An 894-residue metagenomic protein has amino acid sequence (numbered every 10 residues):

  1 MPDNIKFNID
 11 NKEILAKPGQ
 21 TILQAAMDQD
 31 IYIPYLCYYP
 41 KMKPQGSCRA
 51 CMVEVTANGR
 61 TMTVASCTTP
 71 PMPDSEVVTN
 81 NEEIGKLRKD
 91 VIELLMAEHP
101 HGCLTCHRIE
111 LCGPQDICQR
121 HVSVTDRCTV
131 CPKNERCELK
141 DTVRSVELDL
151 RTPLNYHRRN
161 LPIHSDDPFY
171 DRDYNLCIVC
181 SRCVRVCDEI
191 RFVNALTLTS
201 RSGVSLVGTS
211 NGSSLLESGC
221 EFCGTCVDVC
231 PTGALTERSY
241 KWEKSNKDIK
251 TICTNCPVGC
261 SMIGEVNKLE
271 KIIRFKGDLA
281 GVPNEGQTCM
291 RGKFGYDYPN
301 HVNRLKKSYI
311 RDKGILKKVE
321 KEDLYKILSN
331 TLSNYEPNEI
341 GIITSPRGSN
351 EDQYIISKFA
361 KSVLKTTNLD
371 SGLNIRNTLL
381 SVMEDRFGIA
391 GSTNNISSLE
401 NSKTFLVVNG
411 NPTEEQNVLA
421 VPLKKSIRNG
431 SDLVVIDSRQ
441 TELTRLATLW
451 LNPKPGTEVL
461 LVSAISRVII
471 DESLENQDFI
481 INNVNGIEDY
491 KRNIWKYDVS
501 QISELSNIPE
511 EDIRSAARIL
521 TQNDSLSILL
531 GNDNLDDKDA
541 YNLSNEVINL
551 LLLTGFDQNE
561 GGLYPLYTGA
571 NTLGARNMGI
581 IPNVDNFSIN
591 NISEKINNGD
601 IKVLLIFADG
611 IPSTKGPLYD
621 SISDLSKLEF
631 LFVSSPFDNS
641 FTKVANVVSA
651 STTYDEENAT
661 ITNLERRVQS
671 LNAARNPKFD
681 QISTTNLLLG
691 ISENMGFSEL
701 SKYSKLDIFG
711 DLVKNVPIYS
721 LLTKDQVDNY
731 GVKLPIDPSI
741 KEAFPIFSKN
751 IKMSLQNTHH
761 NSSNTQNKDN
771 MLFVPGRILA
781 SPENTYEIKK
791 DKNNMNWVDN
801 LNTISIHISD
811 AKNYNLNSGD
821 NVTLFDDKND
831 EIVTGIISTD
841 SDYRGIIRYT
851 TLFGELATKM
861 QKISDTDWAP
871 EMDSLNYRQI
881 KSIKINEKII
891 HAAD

Functional and structural regions predicted by a protein language model:
P2-T21, M27, Y39, T56-R60 (+7 more regions): N-terminal export/assembly segments and adjacent metallocofactor-ligating motifs of anaerobic energy-metabolism
I22-V55: A basic, amphipathic helix-loop patch mediating RNA/tRNA/ribosome contacts
I31, P70-P73, G203-L206, K307-S308 (+6 more regions): Short acidic (Asp/Glu) and glycine-rich catalytic loops that position anionic groups and cofactors
I33, Y38-K41, N401-V407, N411-L446 (+4 more regions): A cross-kingdom feature strongest in bacterial/archaeal respiratory oxidoreductases
H101-I163, E475-I508, R675-K741, D820: N-terminal leader/propeptide and maturation segments of large enzyme subunits in energy/redox metabolism and hydrolases
C103, P231, L235-S239, I272-R274 (+11 more regions): Acidic/polar loop patches that form or flank catalytic/metal-binding clefts of enzymes that bind anionic ligands
T366-T378, V434-R439, G555-N571, L628-D638 (+1 more regions): A generic structural motif
L520-N597, E742-P745, K749: A glycine-rich, hydrophobic/aromatic-adjacent loop/helix-cap motif
